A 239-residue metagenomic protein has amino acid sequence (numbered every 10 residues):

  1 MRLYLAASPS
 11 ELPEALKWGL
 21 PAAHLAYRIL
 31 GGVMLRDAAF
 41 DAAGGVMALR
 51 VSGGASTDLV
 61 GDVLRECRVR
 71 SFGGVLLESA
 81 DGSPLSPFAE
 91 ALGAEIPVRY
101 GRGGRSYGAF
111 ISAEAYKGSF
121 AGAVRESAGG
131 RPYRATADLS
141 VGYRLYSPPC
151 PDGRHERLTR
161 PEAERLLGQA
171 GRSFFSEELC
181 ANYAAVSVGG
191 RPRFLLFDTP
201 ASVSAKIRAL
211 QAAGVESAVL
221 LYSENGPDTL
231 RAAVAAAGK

Functional and structural regions predicted by a protein language model:
M1-A115: Chitinase-like catalytic core of GlcNAc-active glycosidases
G31-A39, D62, A123-R125, G168-A170 (+1 more regions): Alpha-helical scaffolding within the catalytic cores of extracellular/periplasmic polymer-degrading hydrolases
V69-S71, S127-R134, K206-S217: A structural motif corresponding to the C-terminal end of an alpha-helix and its immediate exit/capping segment
A80, S140, S223: Flexible loop residues that form catalytic and substrate-binding hotspots at small-molecule/glycan-binding clefts
P84-Y100, F175-S187, P227-K239: Short acidic, glycine/proline-enriched helix-loop-strand junctions
A115-P132: Catalytic-core region of carbohydrate-active enzymes that cleave or remodel glycosidic bonds
Y133-A205: Glycan-binding loop/region signatures in secreted carbohydrate-active enzymes
K206-K239: C-terminal/domain-terminus segments
